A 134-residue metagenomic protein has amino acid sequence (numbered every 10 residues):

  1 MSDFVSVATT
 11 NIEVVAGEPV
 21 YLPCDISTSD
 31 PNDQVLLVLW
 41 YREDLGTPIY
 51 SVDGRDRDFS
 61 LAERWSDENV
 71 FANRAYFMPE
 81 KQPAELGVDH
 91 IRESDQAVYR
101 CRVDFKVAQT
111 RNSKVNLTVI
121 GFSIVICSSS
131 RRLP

Functional and structural regions predicted by a protein language model:
M1-E18, R64: N-terminal Sec-dependent signal peptide, specifically the hydrophobic helical h-region
M1-S6, Y41-T47, E80-K81, V115-L133: Flexible inter-domain hinge/linker segments at boundaries of tandem extracellular adhesion modules
S2, E18, D53, S66-N69 (+2 more regions): A generic structural signal for ordered alpha-helices
T10-G46, H90-S94, D104-R111, F122-S123 (+1 more regions): Surface-exposed loops and adjacent edge beta-strands of modular extracellular domains
Y21, F59, A84, D95-V98 (+1 more regions): A broad, structure-centric signal for solvent-exposed, well-ordered loop/edge residues that line or flank functional
D25, F71-N116: Ligand-binding face of N-terminal immunoglobulin V-set domains in extracellular IgSF glycoproteins
T28-A72: N-terminal V-set
Y41, G54, Y99-C101, S130-R131: Short, intrinsically disordered low-complexity segments
